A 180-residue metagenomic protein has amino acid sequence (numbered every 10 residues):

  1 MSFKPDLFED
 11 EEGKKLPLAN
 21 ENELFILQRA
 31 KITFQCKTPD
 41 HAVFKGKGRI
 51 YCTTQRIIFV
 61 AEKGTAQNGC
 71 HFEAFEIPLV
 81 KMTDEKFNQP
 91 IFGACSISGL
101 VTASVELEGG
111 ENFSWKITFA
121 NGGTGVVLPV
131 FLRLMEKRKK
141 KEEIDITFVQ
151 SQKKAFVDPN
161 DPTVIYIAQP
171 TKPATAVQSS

Functional and structural regions predicted by a protein language model:
M1-Y51, N121: Anionic N-terminal interaction surfaces
S2-L7, E11-G13, F44-K45, H71-S180: Acidic, Ser/Thr- and proline-rich intrinsically disordered linker/docking segments of eukaryotic scaffolds
R29-A30, K37, Q55, E62-G64 (+2 more regions): Surface loops and adjacent helix of pleckstrin homology
V43-Q67, H71: Conserved beta-hairpin
